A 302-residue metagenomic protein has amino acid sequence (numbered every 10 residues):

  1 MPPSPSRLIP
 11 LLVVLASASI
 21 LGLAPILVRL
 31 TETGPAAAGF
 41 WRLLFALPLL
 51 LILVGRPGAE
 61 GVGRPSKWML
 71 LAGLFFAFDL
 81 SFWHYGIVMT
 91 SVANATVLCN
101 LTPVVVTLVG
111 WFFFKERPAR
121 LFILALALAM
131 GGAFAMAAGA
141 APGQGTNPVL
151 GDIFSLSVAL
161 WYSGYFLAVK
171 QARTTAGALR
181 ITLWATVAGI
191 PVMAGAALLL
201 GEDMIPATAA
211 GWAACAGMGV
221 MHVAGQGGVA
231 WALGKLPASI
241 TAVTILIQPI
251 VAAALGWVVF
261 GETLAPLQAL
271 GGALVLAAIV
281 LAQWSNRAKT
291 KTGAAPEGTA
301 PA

Functional and structural regions predicted by a protein language model:
M1-F40, L71-L74, F82, Q144-Q171 (+3 more regions): Glycine-/small-residue-enriched transmembrane alpha-helix faces in small-molecule transporters and effluxers
P2-P3, L43, A138-G139, G211-A213 (+1 more regions): C-terminal-most transmembrane helix of multi-pass membrane proteins
I9-V13, A37-I52, L121-G131, L150-S157 (+2 more regions): Hydrophobic alpha-helical transmembrane segments of multi-pass integral membrane proteins, especially transporters
A18, A95-L101, A168-I190, H222-V258: Helix-helix packing/entry segments at the starts of transmembrane helices
I20-L21, P57-N94, L98-C99, A135 (+1 more regions): Specific transmembrane alpha-helical segments of multi-pass solute transporters/efflux pumps, especially DMT/EamA
G22, I26, G73, A77 (+10 more regions): Hydrophobic/small/kink-forming positions within alpha-helical transmembrane segments of polytopic membrane proteins
A37-P48, H84-R117, F122, V158 (+1 more regions): Specific alpha-helical transmembrane segments that line the substrate/conduction pathway and gating interfaces
L50, F76, V109, P118-A140 (+3 more regions): Hydrophobic transmembrane alpha-helices of multi-pass small-molecule transport proteins
